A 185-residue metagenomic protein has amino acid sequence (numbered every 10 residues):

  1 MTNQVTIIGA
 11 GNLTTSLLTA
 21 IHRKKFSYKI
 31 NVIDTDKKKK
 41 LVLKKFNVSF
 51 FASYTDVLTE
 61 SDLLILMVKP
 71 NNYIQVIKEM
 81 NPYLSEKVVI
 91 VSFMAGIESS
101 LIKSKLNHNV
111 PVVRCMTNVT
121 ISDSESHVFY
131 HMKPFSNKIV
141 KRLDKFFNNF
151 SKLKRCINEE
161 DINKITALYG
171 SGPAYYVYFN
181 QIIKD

Functional and structural regions predicted by a protein language model:
M1-A52, D56, E125-S126: NAD(P)+-binding Rossmann beta1-loop-alpha1 motif at the extreme N-terminus of oxidoreductases
N3, Y28, V48, V88 (+2 more regions): A structural micro-motif
G9, D34, V68, S92-M94 (+1 more regions): Short beta-strand/turn micro-motifs composed of small residues that flank or help shape donor/cofactor-binding pockets
N12, K37-K38, N71-N72, I97 (+4 more regions): Short alpha-helical
L17-L18, F46, Y54-L66, P70-H127: Rossmann-like NAD(P)(H) cofactor-binding subdomain of soluble oxidoreductases
N31-I33, F51, V91, V113-C115 (+2 more regions): Hydrophobic/aromatic beta-strand patches that form the interior of the parallel beta-sheet core in alpha/beta enzyme
L101, K105-P111, H127-K164, Y175-D185: Internal alpha-helical scaffold of NAD(P)-dependent oxidoreductase catalytic cores
M116-I121, T166-V177: Glycine/serine-rich anion-binding loops at beta->alpha junctions that coordinate negatively charged ligand groups
